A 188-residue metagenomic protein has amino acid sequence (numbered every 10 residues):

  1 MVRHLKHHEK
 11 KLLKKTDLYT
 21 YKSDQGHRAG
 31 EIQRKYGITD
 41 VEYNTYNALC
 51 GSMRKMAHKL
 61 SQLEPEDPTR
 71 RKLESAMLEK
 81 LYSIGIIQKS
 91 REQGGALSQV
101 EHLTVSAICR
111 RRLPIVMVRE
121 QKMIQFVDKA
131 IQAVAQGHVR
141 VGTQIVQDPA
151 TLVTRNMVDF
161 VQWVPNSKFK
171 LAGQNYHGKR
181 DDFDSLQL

Functional and structural regions predicted by a protein language model:
M1-K122, D128, A133, R140 (+1 more regions): Ferredoxin-like alpha/beta domains used as RNA- or RNAP-binding modules
